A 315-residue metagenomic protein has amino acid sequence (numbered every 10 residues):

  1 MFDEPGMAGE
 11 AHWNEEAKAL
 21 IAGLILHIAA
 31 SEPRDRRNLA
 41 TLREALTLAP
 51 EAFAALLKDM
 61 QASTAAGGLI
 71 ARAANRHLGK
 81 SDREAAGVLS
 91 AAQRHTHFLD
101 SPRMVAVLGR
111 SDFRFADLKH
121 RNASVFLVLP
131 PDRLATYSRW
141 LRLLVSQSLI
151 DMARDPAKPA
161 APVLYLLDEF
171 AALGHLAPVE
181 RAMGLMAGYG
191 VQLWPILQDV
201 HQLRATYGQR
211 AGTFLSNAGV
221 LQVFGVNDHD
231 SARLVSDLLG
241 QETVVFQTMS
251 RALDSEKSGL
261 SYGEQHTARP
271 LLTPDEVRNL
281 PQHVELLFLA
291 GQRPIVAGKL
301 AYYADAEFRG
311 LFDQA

Functional and structural regions predicted by a protein language model:
M1-Q192, T206, S216, H266-T267 (+2 more regions): P-loop NTPase motor domains
M183-L286: Conserved ATP-driven motor cores of ASCE-family P-loop NTPases powering translocation/secretion/packaging/pilus
